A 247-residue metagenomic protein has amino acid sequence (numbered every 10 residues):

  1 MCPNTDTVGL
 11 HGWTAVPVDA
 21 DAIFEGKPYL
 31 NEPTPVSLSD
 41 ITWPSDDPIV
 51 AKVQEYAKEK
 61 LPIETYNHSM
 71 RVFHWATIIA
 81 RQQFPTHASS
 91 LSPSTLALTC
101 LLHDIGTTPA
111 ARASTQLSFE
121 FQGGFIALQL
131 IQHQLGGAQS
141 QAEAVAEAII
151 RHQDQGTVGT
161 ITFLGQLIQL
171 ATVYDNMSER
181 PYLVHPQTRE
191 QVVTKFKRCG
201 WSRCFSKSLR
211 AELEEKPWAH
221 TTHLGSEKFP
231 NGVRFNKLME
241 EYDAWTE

Functional and structural regions predicted by a protein language model:
M1-S37, K60-Y66, M70, T77-S89 (+1 more regions): Divalent metal-dependent phosphate-bond-processing catalytic cores, especially two-metal-ion Mg2+/Mn2+ enzymes that act
P33-S37, P48-A57: Generic N-terminal amphipathic, Lys/Arg-enriched alpha-helix
P35-D46, L91-T95: Short N-terminal helix-initiation segments at or just after the protein's N-terminus
S45-V50, T99-C100: Active-site-adjacent bridging/hinge elements
E55, E59-I126: A glycine-rich, hydrophobic loop/mini-helix early in the fold
T95-K195: Divalent metal-dependent catalytic cores for phosphoryl transfer on phosphate-bearing substrates
